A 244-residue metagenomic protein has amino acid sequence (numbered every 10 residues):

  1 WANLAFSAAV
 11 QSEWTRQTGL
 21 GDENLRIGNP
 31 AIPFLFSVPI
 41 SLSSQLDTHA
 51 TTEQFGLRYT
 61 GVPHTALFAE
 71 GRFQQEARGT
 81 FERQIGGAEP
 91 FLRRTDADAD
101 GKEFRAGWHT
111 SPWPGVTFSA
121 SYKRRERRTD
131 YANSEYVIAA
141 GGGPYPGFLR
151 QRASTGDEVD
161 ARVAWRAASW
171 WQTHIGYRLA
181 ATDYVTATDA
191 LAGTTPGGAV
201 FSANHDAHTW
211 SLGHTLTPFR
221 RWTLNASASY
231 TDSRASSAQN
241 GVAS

Functional and structural regions predicted by a protein language model:
W1, F55-Y59, A106-T110, A161-W165 (+1 more regions): Residues on the lipid-exposed face of transmembrane beta-strands in outer-membrane beta-barrel proteins
A2-F6, R16, P63-A69, A77 (+3 more regions): Repeated loop/turn-to-beta-strand initiation elements of outer-membrane beta-barrel proteins
S7-Q11, R58, F68-R72, H109 (+5 more regions): Transmembrane beta-strands of outer-membrane beta-barrel proteins
Q11-W14, N24, A50-T52, R72-E76 (+1 more regions): Beta-propeller domains
S12-R16, F73-A77, R124-R128, L179-D183 (+1 more regions): Transmembrane beta-strands of outer-membrane beta-barrel pores
T18-I27, A31-V38, S43-S44, G71 (+7 more regions): Outer-membrane beta-barrel translocator domains and adjoining extracellular loop/strand segments of Gram-negative
D47-E53, D98-F104, A153-V159, N204-H208 (+1 more regions): Residues that define the transmembrane beta-barrel architecture of outer-membrane proteins
P63, W113-P114, T129, A168-S169 (+5 more regions): Extended alpha-helical rod/solenoid/coiled-coil scaffold segments used as assembly/tethering elements in large
